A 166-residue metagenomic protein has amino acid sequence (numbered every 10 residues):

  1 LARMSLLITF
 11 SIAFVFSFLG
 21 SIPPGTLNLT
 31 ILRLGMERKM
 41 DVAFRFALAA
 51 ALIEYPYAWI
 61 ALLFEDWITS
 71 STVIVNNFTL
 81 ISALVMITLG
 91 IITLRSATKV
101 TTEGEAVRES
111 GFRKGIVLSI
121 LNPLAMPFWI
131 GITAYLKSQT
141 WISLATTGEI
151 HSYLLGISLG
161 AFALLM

Functional and structural regions predicted by a protein language model:
A2, F18, R113-G131: Selected transmembrane alpha-helices and immediately adjacent juxtamembrane segments of polytopic inner-membrane
S5-N76, I132-G148, L154: Juxtamembrane transmembrane-helix termini in multi-pass membrane transport proteins
T9-S11, M40-A51, I81-T88, R113-N122: Alpha-helical transmembrane segments of integral membrane proteins, especially early/N-terminal helices
F18-T26, N122-A125, A161-L165: Short helix-coil transition sites and intra-membrane helix breaks within transmembrane domains of multi-pass
A50, E54, A58, M126-P127 (+2 more regions): Hydrophobic alpha-helical transmembrane segments in multi-pass membrane proteins
S71-T101, S152-M166: Selective transmembrane alpha-helices of multi-pass membrane proteins
A97-K114: Flexible interhelical linker loops that connect adjacent transmembrane helices in multi-pass membrane transporters
